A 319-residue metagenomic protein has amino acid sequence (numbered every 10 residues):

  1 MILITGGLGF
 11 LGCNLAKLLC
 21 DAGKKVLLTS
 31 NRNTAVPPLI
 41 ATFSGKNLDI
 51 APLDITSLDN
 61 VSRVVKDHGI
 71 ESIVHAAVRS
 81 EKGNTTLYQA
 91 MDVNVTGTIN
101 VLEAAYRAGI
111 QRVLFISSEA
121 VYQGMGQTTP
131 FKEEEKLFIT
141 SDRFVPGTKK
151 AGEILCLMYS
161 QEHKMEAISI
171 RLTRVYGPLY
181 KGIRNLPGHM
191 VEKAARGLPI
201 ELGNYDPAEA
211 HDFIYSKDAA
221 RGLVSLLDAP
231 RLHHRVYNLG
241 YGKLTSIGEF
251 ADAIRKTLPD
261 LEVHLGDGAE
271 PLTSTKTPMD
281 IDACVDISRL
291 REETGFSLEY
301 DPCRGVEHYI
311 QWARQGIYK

Functional and structural regions predicted by a protein language model:
I2-A22: N-terminal Rossmann NAD(P)H-binding glycine-rich loop of SDR-like oxidoreductase domains
P52-V93: NAD(P)H-binding glycine-rich loop region in Rossmannoid oxidoreductase-like domains and their noncatalytic homologs
H75, I99-D142: Conserved Rossmann-fold NAD(P)-dependent oxidoreductase catalytic core, especially the SDR/UDP-sugar
K82-G83, I116-P130, F144-K150, V175-L179: Conserved catalytic-site region of short-chain dehydrogenase/reductase
K82-G97, E133-S141: Short alpha-helical oligomerization interface
M91-T98, L114-S117, T148-K149: Short alpha-helix in the Rossmann-fold core of NAD(P)-dependent oxidoreductases
Q127-T129, L157-D212, S216-S225, A253-R255: NAD(P)-dependent short-chain dehydrogenase/reductase
L198, L202-K319: C-terminal substrate-binding subdomain of Rossmann-fold SDR/epimerase-dehydratase oxidoreductases
